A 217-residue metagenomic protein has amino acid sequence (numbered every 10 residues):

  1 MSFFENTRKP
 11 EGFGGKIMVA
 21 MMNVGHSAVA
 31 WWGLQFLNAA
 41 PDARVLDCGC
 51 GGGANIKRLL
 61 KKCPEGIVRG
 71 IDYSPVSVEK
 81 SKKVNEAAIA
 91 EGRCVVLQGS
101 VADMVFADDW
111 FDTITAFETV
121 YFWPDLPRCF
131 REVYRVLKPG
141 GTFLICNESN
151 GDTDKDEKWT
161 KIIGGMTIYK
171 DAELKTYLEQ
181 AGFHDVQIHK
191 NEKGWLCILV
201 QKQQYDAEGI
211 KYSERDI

Functional and structural regions predicted by a protein language model:
P10-N23, S27, T142-L199, Q203-D206: C-terminal alpha-helical "lid/dimerization" subdomain adjacent to the S-adenosyl-L-methionine
V24-A43, R58: Conserved alpha-helix/loop element of class I SAM-dependent methyltransferases that forms part of the SAM/SAH-binding
L37-A39, K62-C63, A88, L137: A generic alpha-to-beta junction signature in SAM-dependent methyltransferases
D42, L137-T142: Short glycine-dipeptide loop
R44-D103: Class I SAM-dependent methyltransferase SAM/SAH-binding core
A102-T113: A short acidic, Gly/Pro-enriched loop at the edge of an enzyme's catalytic core that lines a small-molecule cofactor
T113-D125: A short SAM/SAH-binding and catalytic strip from SAM-dependent methyltransferases
P127-P139: A short glycine-rich, Lys/Arg-flanked "PGG" loop and its adjoining helix->strand segment in the class I
